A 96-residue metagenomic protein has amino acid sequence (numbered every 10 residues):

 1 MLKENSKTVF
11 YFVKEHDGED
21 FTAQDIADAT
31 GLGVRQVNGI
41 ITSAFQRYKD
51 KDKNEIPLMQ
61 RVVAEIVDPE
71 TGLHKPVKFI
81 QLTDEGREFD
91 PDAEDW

Functional and structural regions predicted by a protein language model:
M1-V9: Short alpha-helical segments that sit at the start of domains
K14-G18: Short helix-capping/hinge SLiMs at alpha-helix to coil transitions
D25-D28: A short acidic, leucine-rich amphipathic alpha-helix
G33-R47, K53-N54, L58, V77: Short amphipathic alpha-helical interaction segments
E55-K75: Short, Lys/Arg-rich nucleic-acid/phosphate-binding segment
E70-W96: Short, amphipathic alpha-helical interaction segments positioned at domain boundaries
